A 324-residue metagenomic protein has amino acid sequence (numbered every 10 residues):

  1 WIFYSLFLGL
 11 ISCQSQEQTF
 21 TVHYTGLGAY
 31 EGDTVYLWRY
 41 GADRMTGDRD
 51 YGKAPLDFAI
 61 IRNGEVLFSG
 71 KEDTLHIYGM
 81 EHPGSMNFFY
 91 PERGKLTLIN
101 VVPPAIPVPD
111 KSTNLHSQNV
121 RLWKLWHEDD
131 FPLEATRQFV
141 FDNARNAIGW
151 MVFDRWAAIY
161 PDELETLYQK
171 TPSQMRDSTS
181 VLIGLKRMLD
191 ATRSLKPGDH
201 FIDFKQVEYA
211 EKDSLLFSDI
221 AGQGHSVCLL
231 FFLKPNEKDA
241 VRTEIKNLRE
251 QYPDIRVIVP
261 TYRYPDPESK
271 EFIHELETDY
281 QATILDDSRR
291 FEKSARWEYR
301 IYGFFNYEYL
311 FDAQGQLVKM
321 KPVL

Functional and structural regions predicted by a protein language model:
W1-I11: Sec-dependent bacterial lipoprotein signal peptides
C13, R39-Y40, W123-P197: N-terminal targeting signals for export/organelle localization
C13-F139: A non-transmembrane, solvent-exposed segment enriched in polar/low-complexity residues
I183-D219: N-terminal "domain-start" segment that seeds a small globular fold
L216-K246, R256-P260: Short active-site neighborhood of thiol/selenol oxidoreductases, capturing the structured segment around
D239-T278, R290-R296: Structural microenvironment flanking redox-active thiols in thiol-disulfide oxidoreductases
T278, D287-L324: Thiol/disulfide oxidoreductase modules built on the thioredoxin-like
